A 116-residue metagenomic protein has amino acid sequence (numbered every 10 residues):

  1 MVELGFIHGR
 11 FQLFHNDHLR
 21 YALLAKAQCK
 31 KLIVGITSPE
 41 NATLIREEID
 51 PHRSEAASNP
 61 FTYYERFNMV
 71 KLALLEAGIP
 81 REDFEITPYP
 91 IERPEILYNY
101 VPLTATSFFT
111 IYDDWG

Functional and structural regions predicted by a protein language model:
M1-G116: Nucleotidyltransferase catalytic core that binds NTPs
